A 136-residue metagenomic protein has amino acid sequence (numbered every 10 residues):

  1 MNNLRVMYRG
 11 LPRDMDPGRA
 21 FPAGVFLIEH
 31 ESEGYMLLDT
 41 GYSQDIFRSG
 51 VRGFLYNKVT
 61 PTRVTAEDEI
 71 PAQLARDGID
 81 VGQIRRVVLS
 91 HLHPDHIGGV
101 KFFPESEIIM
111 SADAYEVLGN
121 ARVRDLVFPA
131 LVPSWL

Functional and structural regions predicted by a protein language model:
N2-A72: Conserved beta-strand hairpin/beta-sheet module of binuclear metal-dependent hydrolase folds, prominently
Y42-D45, P94-D95, Y115-E116: Short, solvent-exposed loop/turn segments at secondary-structure junctions
F47-R48, G98-G99, N120: Short glycine-/acidic-enriched loop or helix-start segments at secondary-structure transitions that form or flank
T62-Q83, A112-L136: Metallo-beta-lactamase
I84-D95: Metallo-beta-lactamase
K101-P104: Short, conserved loop/helix-junction motifs that constitute active-site signature segments in enzyme catalytic cores
S106-A112: Short hydrophobic/aromatic-enriched beta-strand-loop microsegments
